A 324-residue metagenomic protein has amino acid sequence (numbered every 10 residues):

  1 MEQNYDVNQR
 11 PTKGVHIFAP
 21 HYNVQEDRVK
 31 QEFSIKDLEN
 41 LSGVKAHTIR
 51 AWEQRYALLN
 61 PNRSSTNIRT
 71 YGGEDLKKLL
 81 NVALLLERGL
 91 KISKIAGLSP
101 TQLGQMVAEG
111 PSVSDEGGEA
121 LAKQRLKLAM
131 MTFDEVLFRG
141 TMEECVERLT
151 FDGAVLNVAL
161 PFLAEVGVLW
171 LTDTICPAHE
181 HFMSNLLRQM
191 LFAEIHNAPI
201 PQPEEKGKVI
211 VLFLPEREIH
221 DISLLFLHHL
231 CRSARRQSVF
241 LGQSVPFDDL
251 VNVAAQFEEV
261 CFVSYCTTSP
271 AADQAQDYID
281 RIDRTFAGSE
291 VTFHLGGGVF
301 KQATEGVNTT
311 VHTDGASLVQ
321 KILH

Functional and structural regions predicted by a protein language model:
E2-F33: A detector for short, charged/polar N-terminal pre-domain segments
D27-V29, L59-N62, Q105, C145 (+3 more regions): A short alpha-helix capping/helix-coil boundary motif
K30, G43-V44, L76-K77, I222 (+1 more regions): Residue-level recognition of alpha-helix initiation/capping sites
L41, K45-P199: Long amphipathic alpha-helical segments
T174-C176, H181-H324: C-terminal regulatory/effector modules of DNA-binding transcriptional regulators
